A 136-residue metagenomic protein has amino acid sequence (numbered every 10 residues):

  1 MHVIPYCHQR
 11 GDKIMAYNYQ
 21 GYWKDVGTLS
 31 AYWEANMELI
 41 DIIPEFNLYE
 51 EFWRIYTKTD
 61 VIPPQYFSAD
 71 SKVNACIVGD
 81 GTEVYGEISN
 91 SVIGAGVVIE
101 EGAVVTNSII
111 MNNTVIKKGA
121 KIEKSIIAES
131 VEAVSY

Functional and structural regions predicted by a protein language model:
M1-Y136: Left-handed beta-helix
